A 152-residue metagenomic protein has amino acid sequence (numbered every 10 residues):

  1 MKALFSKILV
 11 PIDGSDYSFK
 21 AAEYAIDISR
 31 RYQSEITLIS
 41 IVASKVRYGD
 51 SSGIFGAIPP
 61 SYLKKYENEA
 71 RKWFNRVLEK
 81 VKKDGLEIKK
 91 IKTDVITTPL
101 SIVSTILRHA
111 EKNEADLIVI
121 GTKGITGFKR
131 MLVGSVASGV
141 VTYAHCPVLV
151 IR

Functional and structural regions predicted by a protein language model:
M1-A3, E79-I118: Structural beta-alpha unit
K2-I58, K83-L86, K90: Small/aliphatic-rich secondary-structure junction motif
Y24, N68-K80, T105-L107: Short, solvent-exposed amphipathic alpha-helices that sit in or adjacent to ligand/effector-binding or catalytic
I39, K92-I96, L149: General small-molecule cofactor/ligand-binding pocket signal
A57-W73: A short acidic, glycine-rich active-site loop that binds or catalyzes chemistry on phosphate/adenosine moieties
R108-R152: Gly/Ser-rich helix-loop-strand patches that form or flank binding pockets for ribonucleotide-derived cofactors
